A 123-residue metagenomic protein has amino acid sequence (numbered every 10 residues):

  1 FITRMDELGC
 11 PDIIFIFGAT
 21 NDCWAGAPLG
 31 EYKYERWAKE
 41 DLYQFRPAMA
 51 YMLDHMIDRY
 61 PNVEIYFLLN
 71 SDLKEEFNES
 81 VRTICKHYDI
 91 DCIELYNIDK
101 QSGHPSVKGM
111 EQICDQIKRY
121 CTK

Functional and structural regions predicted by a protein language model:
I2-K123: Alpha-helical cap/lid subdomain in secreted, periplasmic, or secretory-pathway luminal O-acyl-processing enzymes
